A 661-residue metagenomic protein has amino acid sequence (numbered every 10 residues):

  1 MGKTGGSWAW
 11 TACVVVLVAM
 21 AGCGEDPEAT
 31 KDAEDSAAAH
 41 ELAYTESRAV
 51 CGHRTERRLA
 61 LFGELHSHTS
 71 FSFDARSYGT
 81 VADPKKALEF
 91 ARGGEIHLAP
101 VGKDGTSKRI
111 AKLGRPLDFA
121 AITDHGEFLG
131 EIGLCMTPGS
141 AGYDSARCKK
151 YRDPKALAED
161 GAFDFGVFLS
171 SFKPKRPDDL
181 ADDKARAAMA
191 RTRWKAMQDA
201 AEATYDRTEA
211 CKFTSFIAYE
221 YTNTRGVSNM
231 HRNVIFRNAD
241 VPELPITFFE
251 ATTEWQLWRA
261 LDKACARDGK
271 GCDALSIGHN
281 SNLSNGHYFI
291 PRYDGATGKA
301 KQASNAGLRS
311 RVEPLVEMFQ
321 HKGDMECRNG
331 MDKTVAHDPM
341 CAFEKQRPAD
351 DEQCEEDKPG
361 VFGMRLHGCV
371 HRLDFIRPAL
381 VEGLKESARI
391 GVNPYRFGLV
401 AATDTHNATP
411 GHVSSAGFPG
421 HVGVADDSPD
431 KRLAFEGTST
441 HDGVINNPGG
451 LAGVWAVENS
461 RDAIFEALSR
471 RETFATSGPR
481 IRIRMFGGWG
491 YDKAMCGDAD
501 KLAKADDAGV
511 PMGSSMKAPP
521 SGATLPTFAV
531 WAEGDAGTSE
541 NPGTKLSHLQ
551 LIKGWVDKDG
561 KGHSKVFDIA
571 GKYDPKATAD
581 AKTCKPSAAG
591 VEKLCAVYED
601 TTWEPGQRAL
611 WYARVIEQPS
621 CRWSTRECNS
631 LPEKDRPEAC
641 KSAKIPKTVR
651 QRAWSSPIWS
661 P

Functional and structural regions predicted by a protein language model:
M1-W8: N-terminal secretory signal peptides that target proteins for export/translocation
T11-M20: Bacterial N-terminal signal peptides
M20, G24-Y151, R186, Q198-T208 (+3 more regions): C-terminal functional module detector
F73-Y78, P177-R191, D240-T252, R365-D374: The substrate-binding groove and active-site-proximal loops of carbohydrate-active enzymes, especially glycoside
G142, F168, A185-R193, E209 (+1 more regions): Cap/lid and interdomain-hinge subdomains that line or gate substrate/regulatory clefts in soluble alpha/beta enzymes
R147-D178: Low-complexity, serine/threonine/proline-enriched polar segments
D160-A162, A190-A200, K212-A218: Mid-domain alpha/beta scaffold segments of enzyme catalytic cores
I235-R237: Long, charge-dense tracts
